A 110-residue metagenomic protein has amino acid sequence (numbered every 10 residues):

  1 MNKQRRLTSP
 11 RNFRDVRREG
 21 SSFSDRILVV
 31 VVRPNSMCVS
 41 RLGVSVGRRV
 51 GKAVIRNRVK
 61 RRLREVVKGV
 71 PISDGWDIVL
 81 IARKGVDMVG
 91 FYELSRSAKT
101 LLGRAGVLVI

Functional and structural regions predicted by a protein language model:
M1-I110: Positively charged, solvent-exposed patches that mediate nucleic-acid binding
